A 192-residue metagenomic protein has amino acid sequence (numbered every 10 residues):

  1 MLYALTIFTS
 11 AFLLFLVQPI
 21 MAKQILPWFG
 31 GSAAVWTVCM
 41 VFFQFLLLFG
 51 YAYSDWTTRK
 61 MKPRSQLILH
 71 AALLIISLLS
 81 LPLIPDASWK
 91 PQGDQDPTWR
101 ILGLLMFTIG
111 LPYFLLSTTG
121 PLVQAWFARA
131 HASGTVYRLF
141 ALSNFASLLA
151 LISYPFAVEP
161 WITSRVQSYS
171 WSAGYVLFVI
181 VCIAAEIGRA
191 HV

Functional and structural regions predicted by a protein language model:
M1-R189: Alpha-helical transmembrane segments of multi-pass membrane proteins
